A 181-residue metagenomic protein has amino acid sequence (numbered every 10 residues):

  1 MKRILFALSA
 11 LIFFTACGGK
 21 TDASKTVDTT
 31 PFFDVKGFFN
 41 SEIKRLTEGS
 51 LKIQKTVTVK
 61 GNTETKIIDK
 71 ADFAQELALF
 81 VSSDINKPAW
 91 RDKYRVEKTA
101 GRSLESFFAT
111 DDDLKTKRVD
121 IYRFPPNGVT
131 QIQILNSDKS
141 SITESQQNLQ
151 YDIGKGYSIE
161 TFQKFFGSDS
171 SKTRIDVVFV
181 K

Functional and structural regions predicted by a protein language model:
M1-I4: Positively charged n-region of N-terminal signal peptides that target proteins for export
F6-S9: Sec-dependent N-terminal signal peptides
L11, P31, P125-P126: Proline-rich intrinsically disordered, low-complexity coils
F13-A16: C-terminal motif of bacterial Sec signal peptides marking the signal peptidase cleavage site
G18-T21: Bacterial signal peptide processing site
K25-E48: Post-signal peptide N-terminal segment of mature Sec-exported envelope proteins
I43-Y122: Surface-exposed acidic loop/strand-edge motifs in secreted or periplasmic proteins that form small linear binding
S103-K181: Gly/Pro-enriched, hydrophobic low-complexity segments that function as extracytoplasmic propeptides/linkers
